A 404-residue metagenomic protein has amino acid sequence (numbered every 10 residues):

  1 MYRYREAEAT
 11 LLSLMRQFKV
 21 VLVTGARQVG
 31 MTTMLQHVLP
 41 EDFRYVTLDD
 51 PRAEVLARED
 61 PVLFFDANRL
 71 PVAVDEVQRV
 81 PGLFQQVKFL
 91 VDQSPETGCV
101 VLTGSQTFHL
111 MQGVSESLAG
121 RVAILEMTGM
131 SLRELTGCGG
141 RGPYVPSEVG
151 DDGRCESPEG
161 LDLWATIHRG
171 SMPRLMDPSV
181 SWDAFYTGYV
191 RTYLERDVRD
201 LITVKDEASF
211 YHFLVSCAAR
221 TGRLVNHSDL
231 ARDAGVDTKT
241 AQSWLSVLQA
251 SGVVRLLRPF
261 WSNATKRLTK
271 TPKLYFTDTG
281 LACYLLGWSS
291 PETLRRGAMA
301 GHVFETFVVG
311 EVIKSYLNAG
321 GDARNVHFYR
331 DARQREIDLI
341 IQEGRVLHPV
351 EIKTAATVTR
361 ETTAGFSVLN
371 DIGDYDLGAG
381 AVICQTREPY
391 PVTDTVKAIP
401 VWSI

Functional and structural regions predicted by a protein language model:
M1-L12: N-terminal pre-Walker A segment at the start of P-loop NTPase domains
V23: Hydrophobic anchor at the beta1->P-loop junction of P-loop NTPases
M31: Conserved lysine of the Walker
M34: Hydrophobic positions on the alpha1 helix immediately C-terminal to the Walker A/P-loop
F84-F108, S115-S117: Conserved catalytic/switch belt of AAA+ P-loop NTPases
T107, Q112-L224: Interdomain motor-coupling "hinge/lid" segment immediately C-terminal to the ATP-binding subdomain of NTP-driven enzymes
M176-L347: Accessory nucleic acid-recognition modules appended to NTPase machines
Q385-I404: Domain-level recognition of nuclease-like catalytic cores that cleave nucleotide substrates
